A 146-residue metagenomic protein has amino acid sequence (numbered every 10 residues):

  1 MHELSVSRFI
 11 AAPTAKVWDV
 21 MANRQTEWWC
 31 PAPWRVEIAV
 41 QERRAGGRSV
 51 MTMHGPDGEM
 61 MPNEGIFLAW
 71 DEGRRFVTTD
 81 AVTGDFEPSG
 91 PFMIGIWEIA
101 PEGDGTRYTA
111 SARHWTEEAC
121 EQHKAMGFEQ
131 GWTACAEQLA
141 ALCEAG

Functional and structural regions predicted by a protein language model:
M1, S7, D19, A39-R44 (+2 more regions): Charge-dense, helix-prone N-terminal extensions
M1-T14, L68, A100-T109: Aromatic-glycine hotspot motif
M1-V36: Hydrophobic ligand-binding cavity/cleft-lining segments
V17-M21, Q25, S49, F67 (+5 more regions): Hydrophobic pocket/interface hotspot
R24-Q25, R74, C143-G146: A general structural signal marking secondary-structure boundaries and capping sites
W28-C30, E37-R44, P56-G103: Hydrophobic-ligand binding "helix-grip"
A81-D85, S111-E118: Short, solvent-exposed aromatic-acidic interface loops
W115-G146: A conserved amphipathic terminal alpha-helix motif
